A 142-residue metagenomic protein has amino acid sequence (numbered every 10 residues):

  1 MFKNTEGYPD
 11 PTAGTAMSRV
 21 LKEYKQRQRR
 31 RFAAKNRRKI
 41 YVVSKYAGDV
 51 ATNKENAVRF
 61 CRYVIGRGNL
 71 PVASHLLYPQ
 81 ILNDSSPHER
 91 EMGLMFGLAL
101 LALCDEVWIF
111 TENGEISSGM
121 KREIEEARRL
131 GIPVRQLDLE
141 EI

Functional and structural regions predicted by a protein language model:
M1-I142: Conserved catalytic or regulatory cores that recognize and/or transform ribose-phosphate-containing ligands
